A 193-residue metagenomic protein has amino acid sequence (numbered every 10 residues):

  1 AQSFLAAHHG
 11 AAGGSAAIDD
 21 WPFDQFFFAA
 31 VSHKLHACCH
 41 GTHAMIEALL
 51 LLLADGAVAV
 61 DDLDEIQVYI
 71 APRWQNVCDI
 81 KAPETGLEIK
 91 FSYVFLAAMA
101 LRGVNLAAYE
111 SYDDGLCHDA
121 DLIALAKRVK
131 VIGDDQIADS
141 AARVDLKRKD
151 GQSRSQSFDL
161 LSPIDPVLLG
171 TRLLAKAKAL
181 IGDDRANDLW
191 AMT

Functional and structural regions predicted by a protein language model:
A1-T193: Terminal-appendage/accessory-domain detector
